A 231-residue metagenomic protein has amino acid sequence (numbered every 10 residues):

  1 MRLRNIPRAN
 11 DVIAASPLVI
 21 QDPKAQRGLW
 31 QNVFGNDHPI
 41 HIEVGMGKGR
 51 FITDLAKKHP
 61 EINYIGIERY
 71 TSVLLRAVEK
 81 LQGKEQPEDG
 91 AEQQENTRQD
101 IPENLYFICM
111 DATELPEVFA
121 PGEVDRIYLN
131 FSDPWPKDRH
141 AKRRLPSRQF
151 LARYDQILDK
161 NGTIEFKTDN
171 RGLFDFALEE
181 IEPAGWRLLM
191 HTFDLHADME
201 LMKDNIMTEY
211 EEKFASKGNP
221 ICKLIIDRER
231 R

Functional and structural regions predicted by a protein language model:
M1-I42, R50-K57: S-adenosyl-L-methionine
G47: Conserved glycine-rich SAM-binding loop
Y70: Conserved SAM/SAH-binding beta-strand->alpha-helix loop
E79-P121: S-adenosyl-L-methionine
E117-R126, F131: A short acidic, Gly/Pro-enriched loop at the edge of an enzyme's catalytic core that lines a small-molecule cofactor
P146-K160: A short glycine-rich, Lys/Arg-flanked "PGG" loop and its adjoining helix->strand segment in the class I
N161-T168: Conserved beta-strand signature within the Rossmann-like core of class I S-adenosyl-L-methionine
A177-E179, A184-R231: Class I S-adenosyl-L-methionine
